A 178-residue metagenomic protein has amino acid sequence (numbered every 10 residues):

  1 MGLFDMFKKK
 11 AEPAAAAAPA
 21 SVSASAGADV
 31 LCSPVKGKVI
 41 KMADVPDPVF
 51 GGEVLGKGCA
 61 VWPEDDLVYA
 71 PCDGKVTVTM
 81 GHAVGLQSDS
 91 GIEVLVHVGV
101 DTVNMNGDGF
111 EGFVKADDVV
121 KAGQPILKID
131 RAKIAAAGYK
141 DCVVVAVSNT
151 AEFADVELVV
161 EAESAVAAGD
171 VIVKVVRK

Functional and structural regions predicted by a protein language model:
G2-K178: Contiguous, well-folded functional domains in the mature portion of proteins
